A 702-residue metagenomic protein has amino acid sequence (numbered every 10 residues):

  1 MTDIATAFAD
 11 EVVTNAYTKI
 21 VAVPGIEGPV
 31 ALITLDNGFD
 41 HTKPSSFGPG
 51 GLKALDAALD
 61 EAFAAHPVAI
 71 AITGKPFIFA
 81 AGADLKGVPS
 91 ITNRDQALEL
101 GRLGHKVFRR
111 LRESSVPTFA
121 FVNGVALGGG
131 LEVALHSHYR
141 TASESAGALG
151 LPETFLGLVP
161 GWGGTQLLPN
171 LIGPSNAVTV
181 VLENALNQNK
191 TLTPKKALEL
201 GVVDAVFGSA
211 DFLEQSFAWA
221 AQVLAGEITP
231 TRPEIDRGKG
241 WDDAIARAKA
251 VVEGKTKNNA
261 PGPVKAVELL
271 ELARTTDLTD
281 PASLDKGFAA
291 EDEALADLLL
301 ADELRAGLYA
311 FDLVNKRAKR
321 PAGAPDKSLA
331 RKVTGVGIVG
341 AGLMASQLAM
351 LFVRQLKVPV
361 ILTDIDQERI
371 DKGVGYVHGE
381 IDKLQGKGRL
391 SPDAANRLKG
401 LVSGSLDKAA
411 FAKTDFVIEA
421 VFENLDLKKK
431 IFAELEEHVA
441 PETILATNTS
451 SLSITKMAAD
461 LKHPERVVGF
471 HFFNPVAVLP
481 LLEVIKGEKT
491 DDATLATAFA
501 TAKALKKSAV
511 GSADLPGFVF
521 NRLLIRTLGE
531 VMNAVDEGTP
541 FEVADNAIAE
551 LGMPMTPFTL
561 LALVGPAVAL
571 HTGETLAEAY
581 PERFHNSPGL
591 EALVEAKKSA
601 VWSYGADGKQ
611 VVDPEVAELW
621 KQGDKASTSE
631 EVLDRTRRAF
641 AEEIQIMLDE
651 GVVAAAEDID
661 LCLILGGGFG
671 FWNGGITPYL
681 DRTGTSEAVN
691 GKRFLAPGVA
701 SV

Functional and structural regions predicted by a protein language model:
I4-V12, A16-G28, D36, A58 (+6 more regions): N-terminal glycine-rich phosphate-binding loop for ADP-containing cofactors
I26-K53, P76: STAS-typified acidic loop motif
S45-V68: A short, well-ordered alpha-helical element
L55, D60, P76-S90, F108-L111: Amphipathic alpha-helical interaction surfaces in cytosolic regulatory modules
F77-A81, L127-G128, L452-S453: Short, active-site-adjacent cap segments at secondary-structure transitions
F108-A120: Conserved catalytic cysteine-centered active-site region of acyl-thioester-dependent Claisen-condensing enzymes
A120-G130: Gly/Ser-rich catalytic serine loop of serine hydrolases
